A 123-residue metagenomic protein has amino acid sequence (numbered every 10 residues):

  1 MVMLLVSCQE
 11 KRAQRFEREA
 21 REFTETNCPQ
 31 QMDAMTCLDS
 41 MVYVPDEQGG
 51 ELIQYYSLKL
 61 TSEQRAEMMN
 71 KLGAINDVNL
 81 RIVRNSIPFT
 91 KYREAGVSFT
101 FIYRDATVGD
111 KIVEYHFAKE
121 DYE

Functional and structural regions predicted by a protein language model:
L4-S7: C-terminal motif of bacterial Sec signal peptides marking the signal peptidase cleavage site
Q9-R21: Bacterial Sec signal peptide processing site at the extreme N-terminus
E19-S40, N70: Start-of-domain marker
E25, Q64-K91: Short, non-transmembrane amphipathic alpha-helical segments
M32-L60: Short edge beta-strands and adjacent turn/loop segments
L58-S62, D105-T107: Beta-strand elements of well-folded, non-transmembrane domains
L80-K111: A short amphipathic beta-strand at an alpha->beta junction
G109-E123: Short, low-complexity, Pro/Ser/Thr/Gly-rich segments in the mature regions of secreted, periplasmic
